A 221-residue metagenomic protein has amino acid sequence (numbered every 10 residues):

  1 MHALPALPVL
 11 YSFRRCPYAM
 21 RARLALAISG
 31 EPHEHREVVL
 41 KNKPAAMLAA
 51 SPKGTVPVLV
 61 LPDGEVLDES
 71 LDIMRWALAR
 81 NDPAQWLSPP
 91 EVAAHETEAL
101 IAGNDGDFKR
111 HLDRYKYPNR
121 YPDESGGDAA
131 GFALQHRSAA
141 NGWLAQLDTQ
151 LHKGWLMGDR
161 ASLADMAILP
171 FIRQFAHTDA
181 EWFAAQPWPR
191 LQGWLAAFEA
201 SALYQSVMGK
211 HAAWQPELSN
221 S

Functional and structural regions predicted by a protein language model:
M1-L134: GST-like domain detector, emphasizing the conserved glutathione-binding G-site in the N-terminal thioredoxin-like
W76, T178, V207: Residues that scaffold the ATP/ADP-binding catalytic core of kinase and kinase-like folds
E96-A196: GST-like fold's C-terminal all-alpha helical module
P189-S221: Long hydrophobic alpha-helical segments typical of transmembrane helices together with their membrane-interfacial
